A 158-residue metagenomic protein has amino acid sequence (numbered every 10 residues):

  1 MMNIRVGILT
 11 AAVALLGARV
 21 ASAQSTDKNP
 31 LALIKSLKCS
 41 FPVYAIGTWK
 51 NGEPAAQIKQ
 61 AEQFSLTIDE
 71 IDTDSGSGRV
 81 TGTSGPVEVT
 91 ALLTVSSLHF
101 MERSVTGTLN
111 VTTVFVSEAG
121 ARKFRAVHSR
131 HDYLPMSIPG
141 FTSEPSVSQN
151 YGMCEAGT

Functional and structural regions predicted by a protein language model:
M1-I8: Bacterial N-terminal signal peptides that target proteins for export
L15-S22: C-terminal segment of classical bacterial N-terminal signal peptides
A23-L33: Cleaved targeting-peptide boundary
L33-S77, L109-V114: Short, solvent-exposed loop/hinge segments that bridge or flank secondary-structure elements
I71-T112: Contiguous, well-ordered beta-strand patches that form the walls/edges of small beta-barrel/beta-sandwich domains
V95-G140: Surface-exposed, polar helix/loop patches in the mature regions of secreted/periplasmic/lumenal proteins that form
L134-T158: Edge beta-strand at a domain terminus
